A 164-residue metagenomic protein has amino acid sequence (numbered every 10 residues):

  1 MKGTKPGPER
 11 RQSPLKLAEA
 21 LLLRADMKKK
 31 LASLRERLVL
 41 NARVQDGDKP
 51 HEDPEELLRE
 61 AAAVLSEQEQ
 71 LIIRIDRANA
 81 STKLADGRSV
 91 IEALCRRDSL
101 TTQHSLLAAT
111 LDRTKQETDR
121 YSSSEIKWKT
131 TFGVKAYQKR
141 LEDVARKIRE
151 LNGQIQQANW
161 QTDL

Functional and structural regions predicted by a protein language model:
K2-L164: Structural preference for solvent-exposed beta-strand-turn elements and adjacent flexible terminal/loop segments within
